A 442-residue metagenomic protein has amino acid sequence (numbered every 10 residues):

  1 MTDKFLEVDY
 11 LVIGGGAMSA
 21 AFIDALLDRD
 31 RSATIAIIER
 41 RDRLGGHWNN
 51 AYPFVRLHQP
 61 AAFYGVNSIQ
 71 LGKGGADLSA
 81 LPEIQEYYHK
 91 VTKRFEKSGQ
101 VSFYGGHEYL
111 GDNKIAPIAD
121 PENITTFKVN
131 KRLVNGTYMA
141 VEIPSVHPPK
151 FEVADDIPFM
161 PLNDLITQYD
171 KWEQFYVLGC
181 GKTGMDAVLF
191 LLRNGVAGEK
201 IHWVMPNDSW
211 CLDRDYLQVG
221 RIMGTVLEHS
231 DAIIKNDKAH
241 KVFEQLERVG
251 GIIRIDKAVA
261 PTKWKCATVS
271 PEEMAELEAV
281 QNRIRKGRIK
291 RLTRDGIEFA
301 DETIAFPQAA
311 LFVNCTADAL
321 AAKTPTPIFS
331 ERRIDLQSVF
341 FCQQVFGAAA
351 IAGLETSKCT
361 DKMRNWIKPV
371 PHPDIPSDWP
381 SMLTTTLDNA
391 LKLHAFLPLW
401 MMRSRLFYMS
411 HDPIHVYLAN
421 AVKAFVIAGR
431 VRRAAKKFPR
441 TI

Functional and structural regions predicted by a protein language model:
T2-V55, D412-P413, A421-V422, V426-G429 (+1 more regions): N-terminal low-complexity, Ser/Thr- and acidic-residue-enriched intrinsically disordered segments
L11-I13, T126-E142, Y176-L178, P307-D318: Short hydrophobic core segments
S19-D28, D164-L212, F346-L399: Rossmann-like dinucleotide/flavin-binding elements
R40-K90, L162, V204-T262: Glycine-rich active-site loop/strand segments that organize a redox cofactor
Q70, G74-P144, C266, E273-A300: Feature captures the FAD/FMN-dependent oxidoreductase FAD-binding
G74, A80-Y87, N135-G195, I201 (+1 more regions): Glycine-rich dinucleotide-binding loop and its adjacent helix/turn
T293, E298, T303-K358: Extended alpha-helical coiled-coil/bundle linker/stalk regions that scaffold oligomerization and domain organization
T386-I442: C-terminal active-site-capping segments
